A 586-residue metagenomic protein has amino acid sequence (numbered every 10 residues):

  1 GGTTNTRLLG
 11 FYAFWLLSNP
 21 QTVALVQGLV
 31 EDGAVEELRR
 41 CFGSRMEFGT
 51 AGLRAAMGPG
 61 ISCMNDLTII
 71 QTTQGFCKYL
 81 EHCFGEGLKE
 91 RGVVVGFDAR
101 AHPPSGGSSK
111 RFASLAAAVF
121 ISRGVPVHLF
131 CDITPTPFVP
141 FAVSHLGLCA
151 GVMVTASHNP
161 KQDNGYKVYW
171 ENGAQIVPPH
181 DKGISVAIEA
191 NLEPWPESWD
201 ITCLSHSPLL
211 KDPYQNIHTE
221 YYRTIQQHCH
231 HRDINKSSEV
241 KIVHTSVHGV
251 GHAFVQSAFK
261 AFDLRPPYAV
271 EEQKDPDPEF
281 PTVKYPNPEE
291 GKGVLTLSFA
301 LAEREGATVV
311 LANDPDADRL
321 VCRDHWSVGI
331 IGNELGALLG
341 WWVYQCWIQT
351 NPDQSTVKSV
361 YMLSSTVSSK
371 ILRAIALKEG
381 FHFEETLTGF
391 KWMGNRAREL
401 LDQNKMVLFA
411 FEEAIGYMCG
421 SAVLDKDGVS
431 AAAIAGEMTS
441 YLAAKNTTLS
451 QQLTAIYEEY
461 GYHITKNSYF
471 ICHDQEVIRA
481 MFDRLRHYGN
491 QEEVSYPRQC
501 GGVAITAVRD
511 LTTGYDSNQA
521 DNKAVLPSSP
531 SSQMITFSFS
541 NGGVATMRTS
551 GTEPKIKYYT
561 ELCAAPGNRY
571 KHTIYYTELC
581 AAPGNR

Functional and structural regions predicted by a protein language model:
T6-A116, S207-S237, V250: An N-terminal, well-structured beta->alpha segment
L17, E37-M46, N164-A302: Gly/Ser/Thr-enriched, mixed-charge loops and adjacent short helices that form phosphate/oxyanion-binding elements
F42-S62, A156-N159, I242, S246-A258 (+4 more regions): Conserved phosphate/anionic-ligand binding catalytic regions in large, soluble enzymes, centered on
G87-D98, K241-H244, V360-T366: Short glycine-rich phosphate-binding loop at a beta-alpha junction
V94-D163, A258-C322: N-terminal small/polar loop signature for handling phosphorylated ligands or for N-terminal nucleophile
Y169-W199, N333-V360, S364-K378, G428 (+1 more regions): Glycine-rich phosphate-binding loop plus the immediately following alpha-helix
E303, A307-V309, N313, R323-D324 (+4 more regions): Phosphate-binding and adjacent anionic-ligand microenvironments
R569-R586: Intrinsically disordered, low-complexity linker/propeptide segments enriched in Ser/Thr/Gly/Pro and acidic residues
